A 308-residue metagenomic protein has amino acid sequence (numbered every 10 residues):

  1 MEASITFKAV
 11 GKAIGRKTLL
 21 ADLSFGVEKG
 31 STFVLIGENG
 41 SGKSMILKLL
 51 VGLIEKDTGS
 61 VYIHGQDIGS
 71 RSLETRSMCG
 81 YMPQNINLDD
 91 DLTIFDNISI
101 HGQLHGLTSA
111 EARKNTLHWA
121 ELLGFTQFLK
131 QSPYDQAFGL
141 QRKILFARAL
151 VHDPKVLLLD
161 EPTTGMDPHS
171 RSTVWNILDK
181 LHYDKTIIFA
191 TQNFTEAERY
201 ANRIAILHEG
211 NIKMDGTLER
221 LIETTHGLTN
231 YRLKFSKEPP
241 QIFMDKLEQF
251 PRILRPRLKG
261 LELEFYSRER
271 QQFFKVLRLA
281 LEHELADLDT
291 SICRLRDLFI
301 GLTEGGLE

Functional and structural regions predicted by a protein language model:
V51: Helix-to-loop junction immediately C-terminal to a conserved catalytic motif
G59-S70, E74-T75: Conserved ABC transporter NBD signature motif
S99, Q103, A110-F128: Conserved ABC ATPase "signature" region
V151-K155, D184: A short, proline-enriched helix->beta-strand linker immediately N-terminal to the Walker B motif in ABC-type P-loop
L157-D160: Catalytic Walker B motif of ABC-type/P-loop ATPase nucleotide-binding domains
N176-Y266: ABC transporter nucleotide-binding domain
N230-E308: Short, charged/small-residue-rich alpha-helical element at the C-terminal edge of ABC transporter nucleotide-binding
